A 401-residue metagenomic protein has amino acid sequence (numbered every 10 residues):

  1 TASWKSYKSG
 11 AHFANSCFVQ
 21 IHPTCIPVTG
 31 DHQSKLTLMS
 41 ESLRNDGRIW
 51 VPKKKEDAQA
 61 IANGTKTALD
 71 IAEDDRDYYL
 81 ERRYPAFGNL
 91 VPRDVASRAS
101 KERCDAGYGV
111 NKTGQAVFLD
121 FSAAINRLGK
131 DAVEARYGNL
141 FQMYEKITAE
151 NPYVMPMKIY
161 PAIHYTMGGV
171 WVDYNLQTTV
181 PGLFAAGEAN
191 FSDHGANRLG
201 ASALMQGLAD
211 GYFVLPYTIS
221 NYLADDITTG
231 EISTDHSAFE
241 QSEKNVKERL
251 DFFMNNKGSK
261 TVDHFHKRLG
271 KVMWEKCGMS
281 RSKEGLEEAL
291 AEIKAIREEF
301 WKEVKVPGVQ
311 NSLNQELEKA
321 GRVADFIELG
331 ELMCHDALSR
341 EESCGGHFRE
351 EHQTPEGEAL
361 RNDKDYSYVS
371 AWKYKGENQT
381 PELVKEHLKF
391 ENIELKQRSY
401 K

Functional and structural regions predicted by a protein language model:
T1-S9, V180, S192-T218: A conserved FAD-binding loop/helix module that cradles the flavin
H12-K146, Y217-S220: An anion/pyrophosphate-binding glycine-rich loop and adjacent beta-alpha core in soluble alpha-beta enzymes
I21-T29, K158-T166, I227-R249, G346-E358: A glycine-rich phosphate-binding loop feature that marks nucleotide/adenosyl-phosphate handling sites
Q33-K35, H194-L204, L250-M254, W274: Short beta-alpha connecting loops at secondary-structure transitions that line or flank enzyme active sites
D77, F191, L204-F213, A337-H352: Conserved phosphate/anionic-ligand binding catalytic regions in large, soluble enzymes, centered on
I163-A185, A189-N190: FAD-binding beta-loop-beta segment adjacent to the flavin cofactor pocket
N221-S312: Long, amphipathic alpha-helical stalk/connector segments used for oligomerization, subunit docking, or mechanical
E299-K401: C-terminal amphipathic alpha-helical interaction region
